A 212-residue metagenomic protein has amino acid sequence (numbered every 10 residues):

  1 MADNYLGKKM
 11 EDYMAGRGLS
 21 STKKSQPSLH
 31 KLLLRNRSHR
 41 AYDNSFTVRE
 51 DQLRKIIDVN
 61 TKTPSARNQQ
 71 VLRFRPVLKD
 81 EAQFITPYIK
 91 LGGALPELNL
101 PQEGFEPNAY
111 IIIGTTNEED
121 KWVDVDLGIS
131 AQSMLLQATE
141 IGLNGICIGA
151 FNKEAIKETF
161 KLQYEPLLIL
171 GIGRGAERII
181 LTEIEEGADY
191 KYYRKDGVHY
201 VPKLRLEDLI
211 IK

Functional and structural regions predicted by a protein language model:
M1-K212: Acidic, surface-exposed loops and disordered segments
